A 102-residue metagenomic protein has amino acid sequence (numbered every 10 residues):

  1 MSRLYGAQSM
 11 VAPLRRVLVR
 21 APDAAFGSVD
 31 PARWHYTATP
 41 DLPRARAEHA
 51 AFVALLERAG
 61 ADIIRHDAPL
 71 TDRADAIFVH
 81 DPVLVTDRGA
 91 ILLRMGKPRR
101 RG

Functional and structural regions predicted by a protein language model:
M1-G102: The feature marks the mature, well-folded catalytic cores of soluble enzymes
